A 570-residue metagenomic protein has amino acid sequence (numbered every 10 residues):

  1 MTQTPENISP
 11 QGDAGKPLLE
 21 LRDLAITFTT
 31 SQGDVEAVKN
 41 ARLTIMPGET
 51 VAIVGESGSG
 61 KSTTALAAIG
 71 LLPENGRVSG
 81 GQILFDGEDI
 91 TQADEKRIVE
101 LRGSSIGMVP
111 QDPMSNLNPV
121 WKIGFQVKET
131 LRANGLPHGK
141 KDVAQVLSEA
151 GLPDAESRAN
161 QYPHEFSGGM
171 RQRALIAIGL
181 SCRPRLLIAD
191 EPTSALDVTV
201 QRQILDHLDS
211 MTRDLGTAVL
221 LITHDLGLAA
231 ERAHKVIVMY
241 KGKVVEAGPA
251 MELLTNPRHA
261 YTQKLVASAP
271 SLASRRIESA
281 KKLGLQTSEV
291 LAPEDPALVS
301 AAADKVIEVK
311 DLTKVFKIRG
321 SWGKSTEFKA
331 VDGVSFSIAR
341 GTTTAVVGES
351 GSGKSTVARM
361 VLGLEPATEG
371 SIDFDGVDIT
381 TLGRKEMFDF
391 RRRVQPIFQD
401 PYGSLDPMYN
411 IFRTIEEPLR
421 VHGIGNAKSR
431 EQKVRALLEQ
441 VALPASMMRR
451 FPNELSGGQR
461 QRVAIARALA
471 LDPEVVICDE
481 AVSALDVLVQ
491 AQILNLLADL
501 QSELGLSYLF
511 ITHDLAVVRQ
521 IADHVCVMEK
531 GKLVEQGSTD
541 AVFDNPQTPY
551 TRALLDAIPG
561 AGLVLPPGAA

Functional and structural regions predicted by a protein language model:
M1-R275, S279-A280, G284-A570: ABC transporter nucleotide-binding domains
